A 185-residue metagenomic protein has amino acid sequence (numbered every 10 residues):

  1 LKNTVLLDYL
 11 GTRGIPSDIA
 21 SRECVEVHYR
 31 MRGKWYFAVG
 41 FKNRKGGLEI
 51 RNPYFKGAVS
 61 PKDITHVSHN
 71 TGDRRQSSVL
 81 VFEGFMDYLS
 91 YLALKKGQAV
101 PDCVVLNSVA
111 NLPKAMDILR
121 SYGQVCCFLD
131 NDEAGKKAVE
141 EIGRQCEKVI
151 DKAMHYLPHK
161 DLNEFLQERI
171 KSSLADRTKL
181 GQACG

Functional and structural regions predicted by a protein language model:
L1-V39, K179-G185: TOPRIM metal-binding catalytic domain and adjacent DNA-binding surface shared by DnaG-type primases
D8, L89, R144: Surface-exposed charge patches
Y9, R13-D18, R44, L94 (+1 more regions): Generic structural signal for bulky hydrophobic/aromatic residues embedded in well-ordered secondary structure
L10, H66-G72, I150-P158: Short secondary-structure transition/capping segments
Y29-S121: Phosphate-handling DNA/RNA-contact segment within nucleic-acid enzymes
Q76-S77, A93-G185: TOPRIM fold recognition
